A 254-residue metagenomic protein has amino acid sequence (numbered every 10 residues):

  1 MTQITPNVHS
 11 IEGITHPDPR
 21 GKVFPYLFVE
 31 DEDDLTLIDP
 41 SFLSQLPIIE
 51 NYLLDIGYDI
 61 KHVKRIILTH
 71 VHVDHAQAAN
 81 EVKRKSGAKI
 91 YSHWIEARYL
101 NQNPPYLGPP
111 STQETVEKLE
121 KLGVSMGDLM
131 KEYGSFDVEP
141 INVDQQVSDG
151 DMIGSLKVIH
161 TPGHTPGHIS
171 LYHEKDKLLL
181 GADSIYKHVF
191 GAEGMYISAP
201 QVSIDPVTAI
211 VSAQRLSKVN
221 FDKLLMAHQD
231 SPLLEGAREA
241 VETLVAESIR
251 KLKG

Functional and structural regions predicted by a protein language model:
T2-I56, L171-D183: Conserved beta-strand hairpin/beta-sheet module of binuclear metal-dependent hydrolase folds, prominently
E12-P17, L43, I66-T69, L156-H160 (+1 more regions): Short, flexible loop segments at the rims of nucleotide/cofactor-binding pockets, characterized by
I38-P40, K64-V71, I90-H93, H160-G163 (+4 more regions): Active-site neighborhood of phospho(di)ester-bond hydrolases with catalytic His/Asp-centered motifs
L43-Q45, V71-A78, A97-L100, P166-H168 (+2 more regions): Active-site environment of divalent metal-dependent phosphoester hydrolases
L46-E96, K223: Active-site metal-binding motif and surrounding structural segment of the metallo-beta-lactamase
R84-K85, Y172, L178, H188 (+1 more regions): Divalent-metal (often Zn2+) His-rich catalytic cores of metallo-beta-lactamase-fold enzymes
A97-I159, Q201-I204, T208-F221: Metallo-beta-lactamase
E139-I204: Mobile, glycine- and charge-enriched loop segments and immediately flanking short secondary-structure elements within
